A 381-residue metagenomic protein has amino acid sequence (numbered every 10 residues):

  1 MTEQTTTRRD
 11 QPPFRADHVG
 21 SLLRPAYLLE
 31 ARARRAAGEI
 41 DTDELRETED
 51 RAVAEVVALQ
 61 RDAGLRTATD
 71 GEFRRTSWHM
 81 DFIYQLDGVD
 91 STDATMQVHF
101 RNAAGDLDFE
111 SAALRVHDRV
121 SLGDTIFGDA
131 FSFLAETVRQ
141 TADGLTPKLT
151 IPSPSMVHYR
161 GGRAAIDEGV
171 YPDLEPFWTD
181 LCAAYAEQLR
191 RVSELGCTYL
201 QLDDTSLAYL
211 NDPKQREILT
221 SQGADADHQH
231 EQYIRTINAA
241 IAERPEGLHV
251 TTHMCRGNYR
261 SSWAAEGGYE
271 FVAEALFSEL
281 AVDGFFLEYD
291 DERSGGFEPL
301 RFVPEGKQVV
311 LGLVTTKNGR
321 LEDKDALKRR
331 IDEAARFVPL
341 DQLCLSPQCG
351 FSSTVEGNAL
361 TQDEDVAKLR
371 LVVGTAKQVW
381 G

Functional and structural regions predicted by a protein language model:
M1-G381: Domain-level signal for soluble alpha/beta catalytic cores
